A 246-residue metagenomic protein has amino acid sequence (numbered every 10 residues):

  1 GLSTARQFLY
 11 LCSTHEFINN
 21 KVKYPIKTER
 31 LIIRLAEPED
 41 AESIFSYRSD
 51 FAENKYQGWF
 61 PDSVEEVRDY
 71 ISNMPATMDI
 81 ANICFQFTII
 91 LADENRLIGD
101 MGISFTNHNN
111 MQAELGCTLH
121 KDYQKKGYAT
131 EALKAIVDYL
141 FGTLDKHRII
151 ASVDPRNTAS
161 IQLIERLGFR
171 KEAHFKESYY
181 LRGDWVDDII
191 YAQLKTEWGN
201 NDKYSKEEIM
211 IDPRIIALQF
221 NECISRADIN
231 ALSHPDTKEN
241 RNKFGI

Functional and structural regions predicted by a protein language model:
A5-N54, Q86, I90-I224, I229: Acyl-donor (CoA/ACP) binding surface of acyl/acetyltransferases
R48, Q57, M78-D79: Hydrophobic residues in alpha-helical segments
A52-N73, F220, N240, F244-G245: Conserved GNAT-fold acetyl-CoA-binding loop/helix
F60, I83-Q86, Y180, K243: Sparse recognition of residues in long alpha-helices and their boundaries
P75-T88: A short helix-loop-beta-strand connector motif used in the catalytic cores of GNAT acetyltransferases and, in some
N230-A231, E239: Repetitive helical segments and hydrophobic/amphipathic motifs
H234: N-terminal glycine-/charge-rich "phosphate-binding" loop or analogous flexible N-terminal tail
